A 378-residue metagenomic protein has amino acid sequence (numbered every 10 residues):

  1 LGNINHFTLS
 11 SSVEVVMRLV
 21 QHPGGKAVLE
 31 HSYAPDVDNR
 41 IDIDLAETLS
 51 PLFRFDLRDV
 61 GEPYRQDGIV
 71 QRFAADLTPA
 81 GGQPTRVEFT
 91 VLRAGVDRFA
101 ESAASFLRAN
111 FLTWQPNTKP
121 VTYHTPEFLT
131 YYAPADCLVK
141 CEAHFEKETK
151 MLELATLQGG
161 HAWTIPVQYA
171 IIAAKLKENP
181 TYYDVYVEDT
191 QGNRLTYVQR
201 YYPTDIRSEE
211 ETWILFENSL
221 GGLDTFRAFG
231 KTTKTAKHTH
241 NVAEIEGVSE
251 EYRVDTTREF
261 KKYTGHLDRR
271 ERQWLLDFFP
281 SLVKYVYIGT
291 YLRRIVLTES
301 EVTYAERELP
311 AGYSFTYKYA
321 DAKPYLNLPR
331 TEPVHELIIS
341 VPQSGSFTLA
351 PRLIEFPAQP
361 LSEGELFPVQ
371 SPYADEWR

Functional and structural regions predicted by a protein language model:
L1-I206: Preference for solvent-exposed, low-hydrophobicity sequence contexts
I4-S12, F128-Y132, I171, K175-E178 (+2 more regions): Extracellular/virion structural assembly segments
D44, Q168, L267-E271, T348-R352 (+1 more regions): General structural signal for secondary-structure boundaries
G247, R352-I354: Short alpha-helical segments and helix-capping/turn motifs at coil-helix boundaries
T256, L361-E363: A short, polar/charged loop/turn motif at coil->beta-strand junctions and beta-hairpin connectors
G345-P351, A358, E365-R378: Short, surface-exposed terminal/edge motifs of secreted or surface/virion proteins that either
